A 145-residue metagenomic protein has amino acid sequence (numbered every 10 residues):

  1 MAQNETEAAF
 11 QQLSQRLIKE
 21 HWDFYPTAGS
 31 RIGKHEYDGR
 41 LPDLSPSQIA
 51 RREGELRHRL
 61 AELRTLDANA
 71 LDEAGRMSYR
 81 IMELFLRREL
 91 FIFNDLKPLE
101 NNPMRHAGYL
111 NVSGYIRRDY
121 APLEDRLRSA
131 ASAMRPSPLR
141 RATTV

Functional and structural regions predicted by a protein language model:
A2-V145: Membrane-proximal, proline-rich intrinsically disordered regions
